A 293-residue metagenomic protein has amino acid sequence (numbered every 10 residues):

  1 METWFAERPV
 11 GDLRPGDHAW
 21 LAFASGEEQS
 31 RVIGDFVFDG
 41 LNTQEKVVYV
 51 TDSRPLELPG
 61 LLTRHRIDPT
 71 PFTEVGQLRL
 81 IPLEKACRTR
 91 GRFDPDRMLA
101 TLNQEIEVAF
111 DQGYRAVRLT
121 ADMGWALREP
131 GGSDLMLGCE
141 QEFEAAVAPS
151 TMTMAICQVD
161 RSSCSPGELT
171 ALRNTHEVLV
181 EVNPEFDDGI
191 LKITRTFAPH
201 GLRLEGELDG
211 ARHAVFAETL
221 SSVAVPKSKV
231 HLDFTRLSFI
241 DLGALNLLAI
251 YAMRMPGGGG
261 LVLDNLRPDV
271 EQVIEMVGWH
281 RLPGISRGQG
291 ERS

Functional and structural regions predicted by a protein language model:
M1-K192, Q272: Positively charged, polar, low-complexity stretches
P71-E74, P149, V159-F239, G243-S293: STAS-like cytosolic regulatory interaction modules
